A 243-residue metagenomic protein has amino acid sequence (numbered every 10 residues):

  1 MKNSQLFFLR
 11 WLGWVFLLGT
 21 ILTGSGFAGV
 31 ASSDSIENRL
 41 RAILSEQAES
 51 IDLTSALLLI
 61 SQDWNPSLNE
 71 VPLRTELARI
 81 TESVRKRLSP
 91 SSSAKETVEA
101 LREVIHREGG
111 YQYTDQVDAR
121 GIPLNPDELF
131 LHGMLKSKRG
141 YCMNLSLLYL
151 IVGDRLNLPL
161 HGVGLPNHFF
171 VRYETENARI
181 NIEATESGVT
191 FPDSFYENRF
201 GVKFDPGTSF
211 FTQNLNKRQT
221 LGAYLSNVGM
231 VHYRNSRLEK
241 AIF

Functional and structural regions predicted by a protein language model:
K2, G19-L22, Q219-G222: Intrinsically disordered/low-complexity terminal segments and short unstructured peptides
K2-G13: Bacterial N-terminal signal peptides that target proteins for export
Q5-L6, T23-G26: Intrinsically disordered, low-complexity repeat segments enriched in small/polar residues
W11-G24: Bacterial N-terminal signal peptides
G26-F243: A structural boundary/capping signal
